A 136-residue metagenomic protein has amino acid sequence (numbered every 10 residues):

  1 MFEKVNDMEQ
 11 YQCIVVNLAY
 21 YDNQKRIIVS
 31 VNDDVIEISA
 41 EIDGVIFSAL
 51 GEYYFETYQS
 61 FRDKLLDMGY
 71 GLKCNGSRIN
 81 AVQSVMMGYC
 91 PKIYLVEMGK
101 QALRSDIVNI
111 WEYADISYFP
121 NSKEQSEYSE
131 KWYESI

Functional and structural regions predicted by a protein language model:
F2-Q10, V16-E37, E41, S48-G51 (+3 more regions): Long, contiguous binding/interaction regions
